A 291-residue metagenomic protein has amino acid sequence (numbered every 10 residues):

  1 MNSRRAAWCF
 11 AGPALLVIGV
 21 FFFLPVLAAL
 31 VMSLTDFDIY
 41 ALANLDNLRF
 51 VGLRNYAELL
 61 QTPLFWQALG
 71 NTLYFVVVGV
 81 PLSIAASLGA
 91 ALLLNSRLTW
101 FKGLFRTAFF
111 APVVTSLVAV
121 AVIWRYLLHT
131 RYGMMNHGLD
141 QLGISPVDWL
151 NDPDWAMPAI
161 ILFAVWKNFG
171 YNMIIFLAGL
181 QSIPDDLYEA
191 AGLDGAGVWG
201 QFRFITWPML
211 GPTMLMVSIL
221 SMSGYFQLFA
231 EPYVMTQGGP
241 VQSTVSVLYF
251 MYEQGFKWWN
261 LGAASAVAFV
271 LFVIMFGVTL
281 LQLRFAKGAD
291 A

Functional and structural regions predicted by a protein language model:
S3-A291: A structural signal for multi-pass alpha-helical bundles of membrane permease subunits that mediate small-molecule
